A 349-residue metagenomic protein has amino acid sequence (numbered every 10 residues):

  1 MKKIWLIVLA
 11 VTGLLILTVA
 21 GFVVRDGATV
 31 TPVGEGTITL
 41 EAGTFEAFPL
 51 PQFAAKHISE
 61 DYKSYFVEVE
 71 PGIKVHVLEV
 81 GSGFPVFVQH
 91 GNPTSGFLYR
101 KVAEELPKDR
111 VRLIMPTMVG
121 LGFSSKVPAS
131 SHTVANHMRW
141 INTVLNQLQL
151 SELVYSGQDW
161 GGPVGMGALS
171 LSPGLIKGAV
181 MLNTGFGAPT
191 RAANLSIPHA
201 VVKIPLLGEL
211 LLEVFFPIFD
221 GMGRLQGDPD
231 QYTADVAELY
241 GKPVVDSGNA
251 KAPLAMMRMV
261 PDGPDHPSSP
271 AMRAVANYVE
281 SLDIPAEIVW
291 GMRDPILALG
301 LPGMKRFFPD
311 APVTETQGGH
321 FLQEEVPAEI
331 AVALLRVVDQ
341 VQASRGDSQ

Functional and structural regions predicted by a protein language model:
M1-L14: N-terminal Sec-pathway targeting helices
L15-S64, V75, L98, L121-S156 (+4 more regions): Flexible "cap/lid" subdomain of the alpha/beta-hydrolase fold that forms the substrate-access gate
Y65-E70: Short acidic-hydrophobic surface loop/beta-edge motif
I73, L78-F123: Conserved HGGG/HGGXW glycine-rich cap/lid loop of the alpha/beta-hydrolase fold
V86, A331-A333, V337, R345: C-terminal-most transmembrane helix of multi-pass membrane proteins
Q89-H90, V289, G318-G319: Short hydrophobic "strand-cap" motifs at the C-terminus of beta-strands
G319-A331: Catalytic histidine-centered segment of alpha/beta-hydrolase-like enzymes
Q342-Q349: Alpha/beta-hydrolase-fold serine-hydrolase catalytic core, especially in secreted/extracellular enzymes
